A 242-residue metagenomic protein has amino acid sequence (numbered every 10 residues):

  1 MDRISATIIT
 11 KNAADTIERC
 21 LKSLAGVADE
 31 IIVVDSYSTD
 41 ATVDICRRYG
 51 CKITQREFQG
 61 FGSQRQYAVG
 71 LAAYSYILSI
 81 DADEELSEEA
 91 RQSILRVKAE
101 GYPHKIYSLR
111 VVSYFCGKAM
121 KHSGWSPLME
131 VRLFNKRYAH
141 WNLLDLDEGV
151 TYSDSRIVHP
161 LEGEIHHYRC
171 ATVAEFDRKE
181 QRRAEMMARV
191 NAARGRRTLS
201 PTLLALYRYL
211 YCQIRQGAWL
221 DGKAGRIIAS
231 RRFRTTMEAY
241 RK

Functional and structural regions predicted by a protein language model:
M1-S23: N-proximal low-complexity "stem/linker" segments adjacent to membrane-targeting elements
R3, D29-E30: Residues at the starts of beta-strands that form the adenosine-phosphate
I4, C51-K52, H104: Short, conserved active-site loop motifs that form the nucleotide-linked donor/cofactor pocket
D15-E18, D40-Y49, E89-A90: Acidic helix N-cap motif at the loop->helix transition within catalytic regions of sugar-transfer enzymes
S23, V27, V33-D44, F58 (+1 more regions): A conserved acidic beta->alpha catalytic loop
D29, V43-L71: Conserved donor nucleotide-binding strand/loop of the catalytic core
Q66-V69, Y76, I80, S87-K242: Catalytic-site signature of metal-activated, phosphate-bearing donor transferases, centered on the GT-A/GT-A-like
